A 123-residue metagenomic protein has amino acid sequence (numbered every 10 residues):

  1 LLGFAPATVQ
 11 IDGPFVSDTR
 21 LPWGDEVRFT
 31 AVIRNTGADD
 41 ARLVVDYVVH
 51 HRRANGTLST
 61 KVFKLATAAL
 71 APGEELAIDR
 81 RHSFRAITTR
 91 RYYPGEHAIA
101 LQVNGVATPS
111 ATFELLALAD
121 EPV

Functional and structural regions predicted by a protein language model:
L1-T36: Surface beta-strand/loop "capping" patches
V9-G13, R53-T67: Short beta-strand and strand-turn-strand segments in soluble, beta-rich domains
E26-R34, A38-R53: Beta-strand-rich binding/interaction modules
T60-I87, L115: A beta-strand/beta-hairpin structural motif
A86-E96: Short glycine/proline/serine/threonine-rich loop/turn segments at secondary-structure transition edges
A86-T88, Q102-A111: Short acidic/polar inter-strand loop motif in beta-rich domains
V106-V123: Short beta-strand elements
